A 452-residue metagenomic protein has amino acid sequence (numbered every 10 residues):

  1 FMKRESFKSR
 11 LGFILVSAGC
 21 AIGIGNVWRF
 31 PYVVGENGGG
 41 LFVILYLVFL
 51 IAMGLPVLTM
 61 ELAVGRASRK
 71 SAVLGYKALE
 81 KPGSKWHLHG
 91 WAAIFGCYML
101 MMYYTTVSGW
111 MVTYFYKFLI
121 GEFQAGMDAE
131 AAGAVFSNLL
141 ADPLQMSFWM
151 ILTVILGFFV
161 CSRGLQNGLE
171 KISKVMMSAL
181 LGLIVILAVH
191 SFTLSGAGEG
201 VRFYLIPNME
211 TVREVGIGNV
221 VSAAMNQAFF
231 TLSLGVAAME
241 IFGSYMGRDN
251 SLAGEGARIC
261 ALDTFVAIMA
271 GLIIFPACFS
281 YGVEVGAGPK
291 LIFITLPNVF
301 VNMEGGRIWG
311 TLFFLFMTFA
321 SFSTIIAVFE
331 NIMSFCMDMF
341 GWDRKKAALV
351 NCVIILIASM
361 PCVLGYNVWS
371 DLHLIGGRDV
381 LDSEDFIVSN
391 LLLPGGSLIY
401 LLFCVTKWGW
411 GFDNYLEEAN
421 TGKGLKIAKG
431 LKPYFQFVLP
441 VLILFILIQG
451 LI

Functional and structural regions predicted by a protein language model:
F1-W28, V57-L62, R66-L79, G83-L88 (+2 more regions): Membrane-interface "cap" regions at the ends of multi-pass membrane proteins
K3-F7, E170, K174-F322, I326 (+1 more regions): Membrane-embedded translocation segments of transport machinery
R4, S108-A141, Y245-D249, G254 (+6 more regions): Helix-loop-helix connectors at the membrane interface of multi-pass transporters/channels
R4-E5, V33-N37, A67-A92, T105-Q166 (+5 more regions): Inter-helical loop and helix-membrane interface segments of multi-pass membrane transporters/permeases
S6, G12-I14, C20, P143 (+6 more regions): Loop-to-transmembrane helix boundary motifs in multi-pass membrane proteins
S6-S17, F42-L45, S84-Y98, S147-T153 (+5 more regions): Select transmembrane alpha-helical segments in multipass membrane proteins
G12-F49, E199, A237-G243, G254-A257 (+2 more regions): Transmembrane helix-boundary motif of multi-pass solute transporters/channels
H89-I94, F340-C352, S383-I443: C-terminal membrane-solvent junction of multi-pass transporters and transport-like membrane proteins
